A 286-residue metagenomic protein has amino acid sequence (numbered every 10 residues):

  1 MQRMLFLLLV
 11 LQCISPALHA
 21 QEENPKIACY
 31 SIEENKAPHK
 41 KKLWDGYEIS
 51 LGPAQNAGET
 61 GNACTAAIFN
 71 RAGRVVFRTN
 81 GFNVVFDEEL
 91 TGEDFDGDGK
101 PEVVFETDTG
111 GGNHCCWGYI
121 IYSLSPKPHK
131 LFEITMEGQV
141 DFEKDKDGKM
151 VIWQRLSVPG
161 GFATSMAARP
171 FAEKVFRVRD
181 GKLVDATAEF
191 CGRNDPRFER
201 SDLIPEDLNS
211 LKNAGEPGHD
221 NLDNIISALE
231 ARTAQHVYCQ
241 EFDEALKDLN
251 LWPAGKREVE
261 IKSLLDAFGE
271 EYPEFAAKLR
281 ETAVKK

Functional and structural regions predicted by a protein language model:
M4-I14: Bacterial N-terminal signal peptides
A17-E22: Boundary at the C-terminal end of the N-terminal hydrophobic targeting segment
Y30, I68-F82, F132: Aromatic (tryptophan-biased) beta-strands that constitute blades/sheets of beta-rich domains
W44-P53, D94-T109, K144-P159: Acidic/hydrophobic-patterned starts of short beta strands in beta-sheet-rich repeat architectures
E59-N62, G112-W117, S165-F171: Short, solvent-exposed loop/turn segments at conserved positions within beta-propeller repeat blades
R78-E89, T135-F142: Repeat-based blade/solenoid architectures
D108-G110, K130-Q235: Short aromatic loop motif centered on NTY/YTY
I225-K286: Hydrophilic extracytoplasmic domains
